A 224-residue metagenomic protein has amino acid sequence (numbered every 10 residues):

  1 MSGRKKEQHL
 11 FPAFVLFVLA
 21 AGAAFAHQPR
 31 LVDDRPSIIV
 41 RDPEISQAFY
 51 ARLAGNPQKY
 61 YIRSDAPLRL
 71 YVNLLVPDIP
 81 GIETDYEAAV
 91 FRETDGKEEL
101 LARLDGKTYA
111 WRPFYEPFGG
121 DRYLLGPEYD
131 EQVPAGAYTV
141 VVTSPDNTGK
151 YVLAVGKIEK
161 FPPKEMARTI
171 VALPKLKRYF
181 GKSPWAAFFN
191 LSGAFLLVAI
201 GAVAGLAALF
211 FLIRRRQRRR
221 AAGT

Functional and structural regions predicted by a protein language model:
S2-F11: Bacterial N-terminal signal peptides that target proteins for export
A13-F14, A24: Cleavable N-terminal signal peptides
Q28-R35, Y60, Y86-G96, E128-G223: C-terminal edge strands of extracellular/lumenal beta-sandwich accessory domains
Q47-N56: Extracellular beta-rich ligand/substrate-recognition surface
K59-I79, Y138-S144: Hydrophobic beta-strand segments within beta-rich accessory/binding domains
L70-F114: Mid-chain, structured segments of secreted extracytoplasmic proteins
G106-E131: Extended, solvent-exposed segments with strong compositional bias
